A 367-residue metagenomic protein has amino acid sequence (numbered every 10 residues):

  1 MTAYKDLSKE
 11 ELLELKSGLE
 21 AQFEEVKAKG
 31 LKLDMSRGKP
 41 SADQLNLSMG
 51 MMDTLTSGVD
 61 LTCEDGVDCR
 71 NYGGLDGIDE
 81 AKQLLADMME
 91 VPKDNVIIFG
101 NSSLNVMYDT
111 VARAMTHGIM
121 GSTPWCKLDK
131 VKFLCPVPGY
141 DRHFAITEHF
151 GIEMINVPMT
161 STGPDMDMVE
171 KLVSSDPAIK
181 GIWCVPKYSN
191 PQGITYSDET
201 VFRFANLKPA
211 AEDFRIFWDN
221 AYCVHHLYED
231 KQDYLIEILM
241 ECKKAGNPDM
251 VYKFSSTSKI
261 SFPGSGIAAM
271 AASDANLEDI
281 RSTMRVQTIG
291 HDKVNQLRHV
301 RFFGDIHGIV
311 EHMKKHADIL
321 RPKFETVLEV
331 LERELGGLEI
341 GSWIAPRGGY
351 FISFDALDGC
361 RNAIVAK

Functional and structural regions predicted by a protein language model:
T2-D76, E80, A86-D87: N-terminal "arm"/small-domain region of PLP-dependent enzymes with the aminotransferase-like
K16-K27, N276-L277, R281, Q287 (+1 more regions): Conserved C-terminal alpha-helix-loop-beta "cap" of PLP-dependent enzymes that closes/shapes the active-site mouth
S41-N46, N105-M107, H143, N190-G193 (+5 more regions): Short catalytic/ligand-binding loop motif for oxyanion handling, primarily in non-cytosolic enzymes, centered on
V67-E212, C223-G246, L320: Conserved core of the PLP fold type I
F99, M240-R321, R333-E334: Conserved core segment of the aminotransferase class I/II
G181, R215-I216, Y252: Hydrophobic "anchor" residues on beta-strands that sit immediately upstream of conserved functional sites
D219: Glycine-centered flexible beta-alpha turn that most often forms the glycine-rich phosphate-binding loop
K314-L328, I340-A356, N362-V365: Conserved glycine-rich beta-strand-loop-beta hairpin in the small C-terminal domain of fold type I
